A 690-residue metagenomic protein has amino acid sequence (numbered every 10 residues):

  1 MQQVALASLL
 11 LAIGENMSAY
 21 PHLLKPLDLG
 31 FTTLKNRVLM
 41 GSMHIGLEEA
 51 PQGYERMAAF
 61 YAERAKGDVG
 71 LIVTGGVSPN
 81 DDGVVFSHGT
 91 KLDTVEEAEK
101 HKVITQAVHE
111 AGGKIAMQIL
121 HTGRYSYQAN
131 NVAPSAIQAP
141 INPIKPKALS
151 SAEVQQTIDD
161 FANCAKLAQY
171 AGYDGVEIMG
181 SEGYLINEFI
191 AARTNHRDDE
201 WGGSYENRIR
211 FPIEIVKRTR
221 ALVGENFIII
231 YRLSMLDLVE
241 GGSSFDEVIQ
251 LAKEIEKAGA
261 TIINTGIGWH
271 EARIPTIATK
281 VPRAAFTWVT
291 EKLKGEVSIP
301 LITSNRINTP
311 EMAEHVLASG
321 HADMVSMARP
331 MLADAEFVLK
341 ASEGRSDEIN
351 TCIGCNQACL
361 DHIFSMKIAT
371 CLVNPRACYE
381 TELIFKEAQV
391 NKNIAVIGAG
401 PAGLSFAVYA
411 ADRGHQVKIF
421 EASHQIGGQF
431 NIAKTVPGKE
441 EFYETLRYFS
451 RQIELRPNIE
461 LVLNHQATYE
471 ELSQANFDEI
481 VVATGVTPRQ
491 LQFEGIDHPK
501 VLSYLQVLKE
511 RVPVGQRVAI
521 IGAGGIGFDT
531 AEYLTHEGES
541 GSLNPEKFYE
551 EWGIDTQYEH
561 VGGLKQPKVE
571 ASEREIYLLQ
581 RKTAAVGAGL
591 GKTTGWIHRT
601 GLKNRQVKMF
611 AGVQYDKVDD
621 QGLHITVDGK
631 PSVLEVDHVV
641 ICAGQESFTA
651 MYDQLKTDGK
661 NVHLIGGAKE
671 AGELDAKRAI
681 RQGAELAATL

Functional and structural regions predicted by a protein language model:
Q3: Cationic, low-complexity basic patches in intrinsically disordered or flexible, solvent-exposed regions
L11-I397, P401, F406-V417, Q425 (+2 more regions): Flavin-dependent oxidoreductase catalytic cores
R273-T279, P300, D323, F430-G438 (+1 more regions): Short beta-alpha connecting loops at secondary-structure transitions that line or flank enzyme active sites
V297, G320-H321, P457, D497 (+3 more regions): Short, structured coil segments at secondary-structure junctions
K392-I419, V462-S473, T484-D497, L505-L590 (+1 more regions): Rossmann-like dinucleotide/flavin-binding elements
G428-F477, G587-V613: N-terminal Rossmann-like dinucleotide/flavin-binding domain of flavoprotein oxidoreductases that bind FAD/FMN
